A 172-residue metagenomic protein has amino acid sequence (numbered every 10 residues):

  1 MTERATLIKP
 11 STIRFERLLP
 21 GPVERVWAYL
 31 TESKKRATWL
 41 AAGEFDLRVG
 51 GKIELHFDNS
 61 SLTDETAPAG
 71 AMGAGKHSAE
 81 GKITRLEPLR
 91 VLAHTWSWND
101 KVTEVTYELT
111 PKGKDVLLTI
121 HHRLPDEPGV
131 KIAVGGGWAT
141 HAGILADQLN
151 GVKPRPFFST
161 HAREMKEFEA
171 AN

Functional and structural regions predicted by a protein language model:
M1-R48: Hydrophobic ligand-binding cavity/cleft-lining segments
T12-E16, K52, S78, V91 (+2 more regions): Intrinsic-disorder/low-complexity, polar/charged segments enriched in Ser/Thr/Lys/Arg/Asp/Glu/Gln
R17, G43, S78-R85, W96 (+1 more regions): Hydrophobic/aromatic beta-strand elements that line small-molecule binding cavities or substrate pockets in beta-rich
V23, D46-V49, T84-L89, E108-L117: A short, structured loop/turn motif at beta-sheet edges
W27-L30, W39, G81, W96 (+1 more regions): Tryptophan-centric aromatic hotspots in well-structured domains and transmembrane helices
S33-K76, F157-R163: Short beta-edge strand/loop motif at the mouth of beta-sheet-based domains
A93-D147: Beta-strand/loop substructures that line and gate deep hydrophobic ligand-binding cavities in soluble
Q148-N172: Short, highly charged C-terminal tails/helix-capping segments
